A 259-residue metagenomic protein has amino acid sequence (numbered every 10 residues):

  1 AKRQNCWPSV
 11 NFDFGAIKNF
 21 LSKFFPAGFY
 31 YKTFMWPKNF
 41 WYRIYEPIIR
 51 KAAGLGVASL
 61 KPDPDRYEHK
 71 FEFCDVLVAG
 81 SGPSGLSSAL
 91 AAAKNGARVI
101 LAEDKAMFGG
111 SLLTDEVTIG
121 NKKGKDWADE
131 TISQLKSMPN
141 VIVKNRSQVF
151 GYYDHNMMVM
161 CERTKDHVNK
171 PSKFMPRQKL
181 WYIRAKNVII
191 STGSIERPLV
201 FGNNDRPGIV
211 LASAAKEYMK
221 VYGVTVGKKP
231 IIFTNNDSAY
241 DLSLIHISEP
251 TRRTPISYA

Functional and structural regions predicted by a protein language model:
R3-A79, R98, K125, T131-K229: FAD-binding core/adjacent interface of flavoenzyme oxidoreductases
D75-I100, L242: N-terminal Rossmann-like FAD-binding beta1-loop-alpha1 element of flavoenzymes
V78, G82-S84, M107, S194-E196 (+1 more regions): Residue-level detector of alpha-helix initiation sites
S87, G110, P198-V200, D241-L242: Short helix/loop capping segments that flank catalytic or ligand/cofactor-binding pockets
A97-S111: Glycine-rich FAD pyrophosphate-binding loop
V117-N121: Short, hinge-like loop/turn segments at secondary-structure boundaries
V221, T225, F233-S243: Buried, small/hydrophobic-residue-enriched core segments of structured protein domains
I245-A259: Single conserved hydrophobic/aromatic residue that forms the stacking wall/gate of nucleotide- or nucleobase-binding
